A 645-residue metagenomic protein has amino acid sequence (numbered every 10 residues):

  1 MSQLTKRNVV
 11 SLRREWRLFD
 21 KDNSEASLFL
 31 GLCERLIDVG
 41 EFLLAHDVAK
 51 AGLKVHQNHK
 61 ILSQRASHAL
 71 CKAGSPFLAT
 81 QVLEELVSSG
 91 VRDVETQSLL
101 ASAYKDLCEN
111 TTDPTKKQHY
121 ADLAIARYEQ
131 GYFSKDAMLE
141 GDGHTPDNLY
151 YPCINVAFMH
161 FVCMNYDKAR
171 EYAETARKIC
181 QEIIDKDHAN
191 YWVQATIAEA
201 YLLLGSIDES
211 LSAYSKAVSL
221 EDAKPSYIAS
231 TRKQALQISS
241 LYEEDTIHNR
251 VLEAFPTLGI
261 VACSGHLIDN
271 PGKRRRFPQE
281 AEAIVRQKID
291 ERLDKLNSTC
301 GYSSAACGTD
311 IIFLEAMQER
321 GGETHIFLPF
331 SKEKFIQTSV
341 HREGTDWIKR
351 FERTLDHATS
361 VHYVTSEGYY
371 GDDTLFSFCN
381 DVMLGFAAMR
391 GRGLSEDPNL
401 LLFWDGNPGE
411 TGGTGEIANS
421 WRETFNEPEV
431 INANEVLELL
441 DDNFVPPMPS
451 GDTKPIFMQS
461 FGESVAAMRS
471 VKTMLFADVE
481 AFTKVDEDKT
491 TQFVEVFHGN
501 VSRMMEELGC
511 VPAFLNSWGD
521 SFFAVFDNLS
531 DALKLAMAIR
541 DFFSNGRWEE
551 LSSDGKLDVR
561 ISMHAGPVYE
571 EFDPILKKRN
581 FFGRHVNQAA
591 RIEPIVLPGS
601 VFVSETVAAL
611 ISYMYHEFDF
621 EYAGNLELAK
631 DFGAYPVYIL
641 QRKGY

Functional and structural regions predicted by a protein language model:
L4-D20, G40-A51, F77-E84, A173-I183: Repeat-mediated protein-protein interaction surfaces in helical alpha-solenoids
G31, R65, L99, A103-D106 (+3 more regions): "A position-specific structural signal for the A-helix of alpha-solenoid helical repeats
H46, V55, H59, R65-C180 (+1 more regions): Acidic/glycine-enriched connector segments
A101, S460-A538, F542: Catalytic NTP-binding/metal-coordinating core of nucleotidyl cyclase/transferase enzymes
Y132, E174-K178, I207-P225: TPR/TPR-like (Sel1-like) alpha-helical repeat modules
L437-S470, V496-F497: Regulatory cytosolic signal-relay segments
E506, A524-G644: Catalytic beta-strand-to-alpha-helix segment of the class III nucleotidyl cyclase homology domain
